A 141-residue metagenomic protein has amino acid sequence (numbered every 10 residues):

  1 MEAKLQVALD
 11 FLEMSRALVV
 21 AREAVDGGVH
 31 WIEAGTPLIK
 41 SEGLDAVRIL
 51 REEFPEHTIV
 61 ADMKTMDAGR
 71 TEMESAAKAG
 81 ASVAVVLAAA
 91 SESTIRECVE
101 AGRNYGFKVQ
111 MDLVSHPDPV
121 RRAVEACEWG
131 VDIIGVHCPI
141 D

Functional and structural regions predicted by a protein language model:
M1-R70, A126-W129: Conserved N-terminal beta1-alpha1 strand-loop-helix module at the mouth
A68-D141: Conserved anion-binding
